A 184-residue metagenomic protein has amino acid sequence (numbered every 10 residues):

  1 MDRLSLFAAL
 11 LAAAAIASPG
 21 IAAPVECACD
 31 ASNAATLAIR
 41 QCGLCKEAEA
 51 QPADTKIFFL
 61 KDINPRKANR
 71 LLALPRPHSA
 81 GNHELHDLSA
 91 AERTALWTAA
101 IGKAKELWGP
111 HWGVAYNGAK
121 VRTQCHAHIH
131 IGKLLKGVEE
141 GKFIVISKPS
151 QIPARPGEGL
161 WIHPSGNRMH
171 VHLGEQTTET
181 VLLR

Functional and structural regions predicted by a protein language model:
M1-A8: Bacterial N-terminal signal peptides that target proteins for export
A8-A15: Bacterial N-terminal signal peptides
G20-R184: HIT superfamily nucleotide-processing domains
